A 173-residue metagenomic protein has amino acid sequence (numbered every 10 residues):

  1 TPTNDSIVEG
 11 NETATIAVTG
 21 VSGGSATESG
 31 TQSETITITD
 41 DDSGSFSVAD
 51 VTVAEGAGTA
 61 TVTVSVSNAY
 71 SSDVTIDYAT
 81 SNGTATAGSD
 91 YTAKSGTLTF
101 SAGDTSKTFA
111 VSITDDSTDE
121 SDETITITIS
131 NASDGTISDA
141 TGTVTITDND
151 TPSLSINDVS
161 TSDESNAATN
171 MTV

Functional and structural regions predicted by a protein language model:
T1-V173: Short boundary segments that mark the start of a structured unit
